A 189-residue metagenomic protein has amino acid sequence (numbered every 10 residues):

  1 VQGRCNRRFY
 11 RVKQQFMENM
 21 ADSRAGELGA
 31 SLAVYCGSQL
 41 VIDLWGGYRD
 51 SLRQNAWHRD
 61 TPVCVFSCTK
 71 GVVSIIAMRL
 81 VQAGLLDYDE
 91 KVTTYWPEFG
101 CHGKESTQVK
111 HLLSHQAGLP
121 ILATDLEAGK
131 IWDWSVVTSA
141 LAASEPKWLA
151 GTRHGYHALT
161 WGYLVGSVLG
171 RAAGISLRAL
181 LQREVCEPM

Functional and structural regions predicted by a protein language model:
G3-F66, D87: Short, conserved catalytic-motif segment at the N-terminal edge
D43-G46, A123-E127: Short, solvent-exposed loop/turn and secondary-structure capping segments
R59, S67-C68, V72, L80-T124 (+2 more regions): Active-site helix/loop module of the DD-peptidase/beta-lactamase fold, centered on the serine-lysine SxxK catalytic
D60-T61, S74, M78, A128-T138: Well-ordered mid-protein domain cores that form the structural environment of catalytic cofactors
G71-I76, T160-V168: Short amphipathic alpha-helical face segments that pack within enzyme cores and frequently flank/anchor catalytic
S144-G151: Cytochrome P450 catalytic-domain "roof"
T152-T160: Cytochrome P450
